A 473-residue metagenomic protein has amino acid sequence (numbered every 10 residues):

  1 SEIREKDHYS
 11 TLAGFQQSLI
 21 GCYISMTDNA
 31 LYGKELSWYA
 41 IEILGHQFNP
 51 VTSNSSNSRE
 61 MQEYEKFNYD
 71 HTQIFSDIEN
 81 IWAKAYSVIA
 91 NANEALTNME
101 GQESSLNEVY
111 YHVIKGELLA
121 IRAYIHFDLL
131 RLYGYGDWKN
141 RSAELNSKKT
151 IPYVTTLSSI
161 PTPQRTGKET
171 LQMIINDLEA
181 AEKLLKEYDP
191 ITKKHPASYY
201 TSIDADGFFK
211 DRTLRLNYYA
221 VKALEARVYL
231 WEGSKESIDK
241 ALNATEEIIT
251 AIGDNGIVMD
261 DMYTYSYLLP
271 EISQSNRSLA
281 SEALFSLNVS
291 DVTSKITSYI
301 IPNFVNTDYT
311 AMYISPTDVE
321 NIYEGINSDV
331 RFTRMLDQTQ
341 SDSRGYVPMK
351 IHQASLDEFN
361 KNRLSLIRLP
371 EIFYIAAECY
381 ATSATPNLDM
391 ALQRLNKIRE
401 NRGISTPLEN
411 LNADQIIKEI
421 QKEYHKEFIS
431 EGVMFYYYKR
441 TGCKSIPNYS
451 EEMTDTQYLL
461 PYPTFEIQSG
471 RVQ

Functional and structural regions predicted by a protein language model:
S1-I43, T245, V289, L392 (+2 more regions): Membrane-proximal, proline-rich intrinsically disordered regions
R59-Y133, I160-K168, K183-L185, E358-L364 (+3 more regions): Conserved, well-structured interaction surfaces
I89-A92, L171, L178, I238 (+3 more regions): Inward-facing hydrophobic residues that define packing positions of alpha-helical scaffold repeats
G101-Y111, L184-T213, G256-D260: Flexible helix-coil transition and linker loops at the boundaries of alpha-helical arrays
L130-D137, D189, W231-K235, T382-T385: Short coil/turn linking the two alpha-helices of tandem helical-hairpin repeats
L132-Q172, N176: Short coil/linker segments at helix-helix boundaries
E187, F209-L216, L230-L369, Y424-E427 (+5 more regions): Hydrophobic-face positions in mid-chain alpha helices that act as interaction patches
D342-S405: C-terminal structural cap/anchor segments
